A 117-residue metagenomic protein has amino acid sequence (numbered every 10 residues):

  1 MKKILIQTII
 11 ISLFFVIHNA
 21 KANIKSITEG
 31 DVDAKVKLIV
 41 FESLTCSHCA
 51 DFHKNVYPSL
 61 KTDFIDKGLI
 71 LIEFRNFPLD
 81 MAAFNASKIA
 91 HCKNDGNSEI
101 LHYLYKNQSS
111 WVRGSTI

Functional and structural regions predicted by a protein language model:
M1-T8: Bacterial N-terminal signal peptides that target proteins for export
T8-V16: Bacterial N-terminal signal peptides
V16-A22: Sec/Tat signal peptide C-region and signal peptidase I cleavage site
A22-V36: A short beta-strand-turn-helix
K37, E42-T45: Short pre-active-site segment immediately N-terminal to redox-active cysteine/selenocysteine motifs in thiol-based
E42, A50-I117: Structural alpha/beta surface segment adjacent to cysteine/selenocysteine redox centers across thiol/disulfide enzymes
